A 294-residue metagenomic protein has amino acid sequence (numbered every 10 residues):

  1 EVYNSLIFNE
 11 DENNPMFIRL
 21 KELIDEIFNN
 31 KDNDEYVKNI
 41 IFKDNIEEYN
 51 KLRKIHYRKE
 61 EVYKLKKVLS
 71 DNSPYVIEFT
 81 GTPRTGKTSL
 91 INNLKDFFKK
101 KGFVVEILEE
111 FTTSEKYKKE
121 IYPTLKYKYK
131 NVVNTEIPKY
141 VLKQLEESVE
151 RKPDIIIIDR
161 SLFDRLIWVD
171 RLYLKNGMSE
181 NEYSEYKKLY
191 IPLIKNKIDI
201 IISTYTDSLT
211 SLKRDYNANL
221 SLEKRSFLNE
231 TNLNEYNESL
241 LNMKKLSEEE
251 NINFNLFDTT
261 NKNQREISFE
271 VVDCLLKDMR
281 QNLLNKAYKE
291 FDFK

Functional and structural regions predicted by a protein language model:
V2-E60, L65-K67, Y216-K294: NTP-dependent small-molecule kinase module
F79: Hydrophobic anchor at the beta1->P-loop junction of P-loop NTPases
R84: Walker A (P-loop) phosphate-binding loop of P-loop NTPases
K87: Conserved lysine of the Walker
L90: Hydrophobic positions on the alpha1 helix immediately C-terminal to the Walker A/P-loop
D96-Y140: Conserved substrate/cofactor phosphate-moiety recognition/catalytic segment in nucleotide-dependent phosphotransferases
V133-P192: Glycine-rich phosphate-binding loop used to anchor ATP phosphates in small-molecule kinases, encompassing both
W168-L241: A glycine- and Lys/Arg-enriched "phosphate-lid" helix/loop adjacent to the NTP-binding pocket of small-molecule kinases
